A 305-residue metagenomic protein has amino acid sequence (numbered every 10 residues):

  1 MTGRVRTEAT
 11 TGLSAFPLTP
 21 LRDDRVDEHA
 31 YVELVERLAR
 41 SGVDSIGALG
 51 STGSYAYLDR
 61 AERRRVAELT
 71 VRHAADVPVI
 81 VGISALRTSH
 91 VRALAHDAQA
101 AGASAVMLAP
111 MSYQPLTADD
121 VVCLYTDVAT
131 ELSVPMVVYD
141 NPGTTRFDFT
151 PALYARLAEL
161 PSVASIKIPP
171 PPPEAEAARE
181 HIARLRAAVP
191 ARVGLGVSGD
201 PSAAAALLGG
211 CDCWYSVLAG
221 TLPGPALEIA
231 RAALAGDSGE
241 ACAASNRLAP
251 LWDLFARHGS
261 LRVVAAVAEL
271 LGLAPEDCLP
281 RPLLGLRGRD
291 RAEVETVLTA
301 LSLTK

Functional and structural regions predicted by a protein language model:
T2-G3, G12-T19, R37, S41 (+3 more regions): C-terminal alpha-helical cap/extension of soluble enzyme domains
G3-D148: Active-site beta->alpha loop and helix N-cap motifs at the rims of alpha/beta catalytic domains
Y31, R63, A67, V91 (+4 more regions): A general structural signal for well-ordered alpha-helical segments in protein cores
V32, R64, E68, R92 (+4 more regions): Generic alpha-helical structural signal
S41, R65, L69-H73, D97 (+8 more regions): Alpha-helical structural signal in soluble globular domains
P142-A256: Catalytic alpha/beta core domains of metabolic enzymes, predominantly
